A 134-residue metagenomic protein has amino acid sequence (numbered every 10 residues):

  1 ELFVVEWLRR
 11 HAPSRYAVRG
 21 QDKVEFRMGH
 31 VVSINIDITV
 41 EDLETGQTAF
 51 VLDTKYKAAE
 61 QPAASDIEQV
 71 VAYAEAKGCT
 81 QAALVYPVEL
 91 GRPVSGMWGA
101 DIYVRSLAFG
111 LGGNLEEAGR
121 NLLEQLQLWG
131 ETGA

Functional and structural regions predicted by a protein language model:
E1-A134: Catalytic core segments in nucleotide and nucleic-acid processing enzymes
